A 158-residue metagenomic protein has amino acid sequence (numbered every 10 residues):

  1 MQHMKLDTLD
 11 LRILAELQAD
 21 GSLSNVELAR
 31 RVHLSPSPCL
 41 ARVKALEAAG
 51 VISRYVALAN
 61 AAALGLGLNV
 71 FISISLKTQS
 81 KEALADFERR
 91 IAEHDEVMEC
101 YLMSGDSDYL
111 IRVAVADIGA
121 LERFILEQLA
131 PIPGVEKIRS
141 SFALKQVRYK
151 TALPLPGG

Functional and structural regions predicted by a protein language model:
M1-G158: A compositional/biophysical signature of low hydrophobicity enriched in polar/charged and small residues
